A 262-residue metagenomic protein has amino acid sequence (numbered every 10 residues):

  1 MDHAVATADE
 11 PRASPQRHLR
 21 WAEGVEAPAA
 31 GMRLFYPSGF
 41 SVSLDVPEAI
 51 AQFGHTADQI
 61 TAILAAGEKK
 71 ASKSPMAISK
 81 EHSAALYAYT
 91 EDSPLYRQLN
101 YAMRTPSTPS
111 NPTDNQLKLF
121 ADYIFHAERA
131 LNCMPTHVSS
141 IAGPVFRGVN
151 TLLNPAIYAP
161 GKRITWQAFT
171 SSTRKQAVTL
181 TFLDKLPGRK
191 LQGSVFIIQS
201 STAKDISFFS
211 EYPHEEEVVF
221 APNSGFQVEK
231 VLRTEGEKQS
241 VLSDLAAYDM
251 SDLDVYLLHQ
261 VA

Functional and structural regions predicted by a protein language model:
M1-E68: Intrinsically disordered, low-complexity, charge-biased terminal/linker regions in eukaryotic proteins
M1-V5, F146, K175, V228: Short low-polarity hydrophobic stretches
H3, W21, L34-Y36, V46 (+10 more regions): Generic detector of low-complexity/intrinsically disordered segments and short hydrophobic N-terminal stretches
S41-F209: Internal glycine-rich, Lys/Arg-flanked active-site/core loops of soluble domains
N150, K162-R163, T173-L180, L186-A262: Active-site and NAD+-binding cores of ADP-ribose-processing enzymes
